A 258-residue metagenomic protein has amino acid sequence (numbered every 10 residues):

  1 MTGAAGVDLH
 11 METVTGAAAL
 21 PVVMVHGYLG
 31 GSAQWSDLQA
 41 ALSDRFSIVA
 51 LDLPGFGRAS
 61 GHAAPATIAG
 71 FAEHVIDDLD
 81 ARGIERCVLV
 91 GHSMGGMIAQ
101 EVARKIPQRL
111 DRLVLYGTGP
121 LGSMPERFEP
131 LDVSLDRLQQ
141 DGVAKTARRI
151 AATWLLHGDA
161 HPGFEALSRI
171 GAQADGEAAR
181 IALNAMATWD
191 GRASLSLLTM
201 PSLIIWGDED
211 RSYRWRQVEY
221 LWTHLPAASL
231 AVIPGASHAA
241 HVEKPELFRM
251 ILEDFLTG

Functional and structural regions predicted by a protein language model:
V7-G61: Conserved HGGG/HGGXW glycine-rich cap/lid loop of the alpha/beta-hydrolase fold
G70-C87: Conserved acidic catalytic loop of the alpha/beta-hydrolase fold
G91, G95, A99: Gly/Ala-rich beta-loop-alpha elbow adjacent to hydrolase catalytic centers
Q100-K105, L110-Q140: Flexible "cap/lid" loop of the alpha/beta hydrolase fold
S123-E129, Q140-S196: Conserved alpha/beta-hydrolase catalytic His-Asp/Glu region
L198, I204-W206: Short beta-strand/loop motif that positions the catalytic acidic residue of the alpha/beta-hydrolase fold
D208-Y213: Acidic catalytic loop of the alpha/beta-hydrolase fold
A236-P245, R249: Catalytic histidine-centered segment of alpha/beta-hydrolase-like enzymes
